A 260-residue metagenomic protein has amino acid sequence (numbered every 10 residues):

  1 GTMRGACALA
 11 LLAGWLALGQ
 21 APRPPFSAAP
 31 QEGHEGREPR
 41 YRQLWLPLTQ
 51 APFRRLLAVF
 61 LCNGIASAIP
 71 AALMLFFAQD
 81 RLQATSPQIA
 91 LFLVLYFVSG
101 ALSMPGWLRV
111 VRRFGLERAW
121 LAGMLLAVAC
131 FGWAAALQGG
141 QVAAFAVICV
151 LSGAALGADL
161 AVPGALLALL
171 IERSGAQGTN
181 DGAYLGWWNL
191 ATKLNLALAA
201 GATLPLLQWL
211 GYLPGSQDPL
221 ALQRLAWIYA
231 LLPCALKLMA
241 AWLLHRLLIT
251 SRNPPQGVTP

Functional and structural regions predicted by a protein language model:
G1-L75, Q79-D80, A84, Q223-P260: Intracellular loop-helix junctions on the cytosolic face of multi-pass helical membrane proteins
A6, L91-G100, T192, L232 (+1 more regions): Transmembrane alpha-helical segments of major facilitator superfamily
L61, A143-L160, L166: Hydrophobic core of transmembrane alpha-helices in multi-pass small-molecule transporters, especially MFS/SLC-type
A84-L93, F145, L222-L225: Juxtamembrane helix-start elements in MFS-like secondary transporters
S86-P87, S174-A191: Loop-to-transmembrane helix entry/capping segments in MFS-fold secondary transporters and related SLC/MFSD carriers
F97-P105, A197: Residue-level signature of mid-helix packing/kink "hotspots" within the transmembrane helices of 12-pass Major
L102-R118: Helix-to-loop junctions at the C-terminal end of transmembrane segments in multipass secondary transporters
L125-G140: C-terminal ends and interior cores of transmembrane alpha-helices in multi-pass membrane transporters/permeases
